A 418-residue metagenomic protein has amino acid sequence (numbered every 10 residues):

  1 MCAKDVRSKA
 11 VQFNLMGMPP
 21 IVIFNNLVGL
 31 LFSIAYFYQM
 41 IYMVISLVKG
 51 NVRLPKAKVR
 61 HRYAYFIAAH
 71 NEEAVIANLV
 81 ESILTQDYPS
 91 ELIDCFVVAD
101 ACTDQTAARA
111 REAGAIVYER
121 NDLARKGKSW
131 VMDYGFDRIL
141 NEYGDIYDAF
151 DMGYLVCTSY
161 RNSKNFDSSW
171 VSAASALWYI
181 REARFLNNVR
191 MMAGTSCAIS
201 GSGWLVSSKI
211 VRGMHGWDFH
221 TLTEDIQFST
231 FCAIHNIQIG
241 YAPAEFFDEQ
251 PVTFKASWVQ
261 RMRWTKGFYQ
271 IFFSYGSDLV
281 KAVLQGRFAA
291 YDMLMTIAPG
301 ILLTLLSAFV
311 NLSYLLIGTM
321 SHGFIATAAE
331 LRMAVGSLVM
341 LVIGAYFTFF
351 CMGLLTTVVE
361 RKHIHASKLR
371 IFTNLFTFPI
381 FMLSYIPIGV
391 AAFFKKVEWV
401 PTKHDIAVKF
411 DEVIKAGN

Functional and structural regions predicted by a protein language model:
V6, A10-S82: N-proximal low-complexity "stem/linker" segments adjacent to membrane-targeting elements
I41-R60, S277-M293, I317-N418: Juxtamembrane C-terminal module of membrane proteins
H61-A64, D94, R212, Q227: Cell-envelope/extracellular polymer assembly enzymes that use nucleotide-activated donors
A77, D104-R111: Acidic helix N-cap motif at the loop->helix transition within catalytic regions of sugar-transfer enzymes
E81-L92: Short, acidic, metal-binding catalytic loop of nucleotide-sugar glycosyltransferases
A99-A107, D122-A124: A conserved acidic beta->alpha catalytic loop
E119-N121, R125-I146, M152-L222, M262-F273: Long helical/loop segments within the catalytic core of UDP-sugar-dependent glycosyltransferases, especially the large
S229-F247: Catalytic donor-sugar/metal-binding loop of nucleotide-sugar-dependent glycosyltransferases
